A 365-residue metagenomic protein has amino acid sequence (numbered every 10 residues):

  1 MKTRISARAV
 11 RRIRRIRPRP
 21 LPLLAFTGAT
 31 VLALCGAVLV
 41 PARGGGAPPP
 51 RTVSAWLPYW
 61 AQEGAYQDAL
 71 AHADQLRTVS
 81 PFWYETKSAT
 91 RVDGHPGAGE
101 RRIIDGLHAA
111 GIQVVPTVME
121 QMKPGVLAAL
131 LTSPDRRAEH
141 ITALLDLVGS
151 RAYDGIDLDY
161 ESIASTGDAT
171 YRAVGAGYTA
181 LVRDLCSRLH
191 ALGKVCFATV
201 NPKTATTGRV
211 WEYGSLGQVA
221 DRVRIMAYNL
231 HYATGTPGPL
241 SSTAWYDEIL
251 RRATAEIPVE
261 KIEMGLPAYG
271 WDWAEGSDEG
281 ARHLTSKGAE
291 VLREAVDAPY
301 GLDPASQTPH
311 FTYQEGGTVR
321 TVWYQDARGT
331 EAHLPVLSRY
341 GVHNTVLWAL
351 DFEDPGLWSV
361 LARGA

Functional and structural regions predicted by a protein language model:
M1-P20: Terminal targeting segments of Actinobacterial cell-envelope proteins
I16-G46: Secretory targeting and sorting signals
G45-L144: Glycan-recognition patch characteristic of GH18 chitinases/ENGases and related GlcNAc/peptidoglycan-binding proteins
L57-Y59, W83, P116-E120, Y160-S162 (+4 more regions): A cross-domain feature marking catalytic cores of carbohydrate-active enzymes and several ubiquitous metabolic/repair
V79, L158, V223, M264 (+2 more regions): Conserved, mostly hydrophobic/aromatic
A89-A98, T142, A164-V296: Substrate-binding surface in catalytic domains of secreted glycosidases
L266-H333, A365: Glycan-binding loop/region signatures in secreted carbohydrate-active enzymes
H333-A365: Acidic/aromatic/glycine-rich contiguous surface patches that form carbohydrate-binding/processing clefts and analogous
